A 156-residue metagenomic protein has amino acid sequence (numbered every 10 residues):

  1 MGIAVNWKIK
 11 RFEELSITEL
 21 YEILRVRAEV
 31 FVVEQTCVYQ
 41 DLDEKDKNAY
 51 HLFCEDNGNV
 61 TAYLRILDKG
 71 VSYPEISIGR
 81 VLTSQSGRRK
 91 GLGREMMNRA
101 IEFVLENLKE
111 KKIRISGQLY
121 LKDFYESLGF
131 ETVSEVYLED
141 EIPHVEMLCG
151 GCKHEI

Functional and structural regions predicted by a protein language model:
G2-H51, E55-V60, I156: Short amphipathic alpha-helix that is part of the acyltransferase structural core
L42-K47, G70, L138-E139: A short beta-turn/loop motif at secondary-structure boundaries
F53, N59-K69, E75-L82: Conserved beta-strand in the GNAT
K69-I78, R88, N107-K111, E141-P143: A conserved beta-turn-beta hairpin within the catalytic core of GNAT-like acetyltransferases that forms part
T83, R89-E102: Conserved acetyl-CoA-binding loop-helix of GNAT-fold acetyltransferases
S84-Q85, S116-Q118: Residue-level recognition of the GNAT/N-acetyltransferase active site
M97, V104-G117: Conserved GNAT acetyl-CoA-binding A-motif
R114, E126, E131-E146: Conserved catalytic-core motifs of GNAT/GCN5-like acyltransferases
